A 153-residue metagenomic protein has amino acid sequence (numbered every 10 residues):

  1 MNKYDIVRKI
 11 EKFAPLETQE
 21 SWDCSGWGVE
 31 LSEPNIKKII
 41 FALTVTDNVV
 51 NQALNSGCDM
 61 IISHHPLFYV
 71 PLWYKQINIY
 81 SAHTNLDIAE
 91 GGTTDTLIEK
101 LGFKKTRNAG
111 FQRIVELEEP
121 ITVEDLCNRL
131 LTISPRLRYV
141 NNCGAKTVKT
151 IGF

Functional and structural regions predicted by a protein language model:
M1-F153: Hydrophobic structural segments
